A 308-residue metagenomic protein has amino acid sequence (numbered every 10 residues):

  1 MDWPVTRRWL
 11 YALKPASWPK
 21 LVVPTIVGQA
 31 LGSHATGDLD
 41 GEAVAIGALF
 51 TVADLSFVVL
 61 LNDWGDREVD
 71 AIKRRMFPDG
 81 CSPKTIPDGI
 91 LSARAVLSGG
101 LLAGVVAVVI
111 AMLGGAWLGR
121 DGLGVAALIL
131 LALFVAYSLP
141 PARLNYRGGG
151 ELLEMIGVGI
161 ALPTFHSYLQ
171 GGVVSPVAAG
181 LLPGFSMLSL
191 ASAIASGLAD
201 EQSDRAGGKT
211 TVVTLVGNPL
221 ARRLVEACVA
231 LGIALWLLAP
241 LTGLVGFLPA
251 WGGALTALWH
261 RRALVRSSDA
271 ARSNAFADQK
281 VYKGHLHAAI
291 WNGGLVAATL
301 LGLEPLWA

Functional and structural regions predicted by a protein language model:
D2, P83-V173: Intramembrane alpha-helical segments
V22-G28, L152-S167, T214-N218, A277-V296: Small-residue-rich segments of transmembrane alpha-helices in multi-pass membrane proteins, especially helix faces
V23-R67, D121-V135, V174-A195: Membrane-embedded alpha-helical segments that form the functional core of polytopic membrane enzymes, especially those
H34-L39, L152-E201, R205, P219-R223: Functional transmembrane core segments of multi-pass inner-membrane proteins
F50-G80, T85, L190-V213, N218-L220: Acidic (Asp/Glu-rich) catalytic motifs at the cytosolic membrane interface
V59-D63, A132-N145, A193, G197-E201 (+1 more regions): C-terminal ends of transmembrane helices
I72-L118, T210-V245, G284-W291: Multi-pass membrane catalytic core of lipid/isoprenoid biosynthesis enzymes
L241-A308: Extended hydrophobic alpha-helices typical of membrane-associated regions
